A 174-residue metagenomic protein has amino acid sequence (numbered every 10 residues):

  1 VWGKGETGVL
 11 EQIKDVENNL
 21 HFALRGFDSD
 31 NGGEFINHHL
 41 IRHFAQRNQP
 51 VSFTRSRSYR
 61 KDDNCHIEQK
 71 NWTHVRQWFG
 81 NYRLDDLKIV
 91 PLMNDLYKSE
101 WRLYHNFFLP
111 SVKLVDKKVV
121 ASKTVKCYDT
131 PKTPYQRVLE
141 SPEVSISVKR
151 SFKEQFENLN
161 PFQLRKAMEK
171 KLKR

Functional and structural regions predicted by a protein language model:
V1-H21: Active-site beta-loop-alpha junctions of metal-dependent nucleic acid enzymes, especially the RNase H-like/DDE
N19, Q46-R47: Alpha-helix C-cap/termination motif
L24, V51-F53: Hydrophobic beta-strand scaffold residues
S29-N31, F35-F44, F53-F79, L92-N94 (+2 more regions): RNase H-like two-metal-ion nuclease catalytic core shared by retroviral integrases and related mobile-element nucleases
I67-I89, W101-L109: Active-site proximal helix-loop segment of RNase H-like, two-metal nucleases, encompassing DDE(D)
P91-L103, Q163-R174: Charge-dense polyanion-binding interfaces
S99-P134: Charged, gly/pro-enriched flexible loop segments at helix/strand junctions
D129-R174: C-terminal extensions of enzymes
